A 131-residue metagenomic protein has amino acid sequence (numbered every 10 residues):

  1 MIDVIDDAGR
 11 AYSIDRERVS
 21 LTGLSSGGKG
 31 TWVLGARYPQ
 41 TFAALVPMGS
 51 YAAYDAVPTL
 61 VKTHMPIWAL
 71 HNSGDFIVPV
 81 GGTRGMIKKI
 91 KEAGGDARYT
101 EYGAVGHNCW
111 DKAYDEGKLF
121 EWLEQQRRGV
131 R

Functional and structural regions predicted by a protein language model:
M1-S26, P39-T41: Gly/Ser-rich "nucleophile elbow"/oxyanion-hole loop immediately N-terminal to the catalytic nucleophile in hydrolases
I2, W32, V80-R84: Short, surface-exposed alpha-helical segments at coil->helix boundaries
L21-G23, M48, L70: Short beta-strand immediately N-terminal to the catalytic nucleophile in serine-hydrolase-like folds
S25, S73-G74: Residue-level signal for short, function-critical loop segments
G28-P39, L45: Short glycine-enriched nucleophile-adjacent loop and the immediately C-terminal alpha-helix near the catalytic center
V46-Y54: Active-site nucleophile loop of the alpha/beta-hydrolase fold
V61-I67: Short, proline-enriched alpha-helix->beta-strand connector loops that line the catalytic pocket of alpha/beta-hydrolase
I67-L70, F76-R131: C-terminal catalytic histidine-bearing segment of alpha/beta-hydrolase fold enzymes
